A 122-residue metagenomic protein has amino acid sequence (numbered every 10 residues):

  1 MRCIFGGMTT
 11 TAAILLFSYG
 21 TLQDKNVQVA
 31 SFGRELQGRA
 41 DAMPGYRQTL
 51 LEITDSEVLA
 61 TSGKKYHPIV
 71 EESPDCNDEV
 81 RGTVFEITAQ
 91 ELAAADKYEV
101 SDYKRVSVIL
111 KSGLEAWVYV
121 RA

Functional and structural regions predicted by a protein language model:
R2-A122: Glycine-aromatic micro-motifs
